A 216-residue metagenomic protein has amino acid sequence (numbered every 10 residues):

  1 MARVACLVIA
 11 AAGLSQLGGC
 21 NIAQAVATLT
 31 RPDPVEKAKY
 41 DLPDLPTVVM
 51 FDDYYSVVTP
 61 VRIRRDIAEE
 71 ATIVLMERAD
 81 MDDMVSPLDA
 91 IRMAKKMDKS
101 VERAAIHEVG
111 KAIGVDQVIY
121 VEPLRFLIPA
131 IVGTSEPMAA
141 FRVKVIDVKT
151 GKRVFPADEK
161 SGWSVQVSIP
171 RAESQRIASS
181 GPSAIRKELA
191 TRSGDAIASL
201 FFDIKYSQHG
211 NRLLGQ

Functional and structural regions predicted by a protein language model:
M1-G18: Sec-dependent bacterial lipoprotein signal peptides
A2-A5, E102, I185: Residues at the start of alpha-helices and the adjacent loop-to-helix junctions
A12-S15, K39-Y40, M76, G110-I113: Structural motif
C20-D44, V109-A112, D147-Q216: C-terminal/domain-edge helix-coil "capping" segments
L45-Y120, K152-E159, K187-E188, R192-F201 (+1 more regions): N-terminal segment of the mature soluble domain
K99-F155, I169, Q175: Surface-exposed short loop/turn segments
